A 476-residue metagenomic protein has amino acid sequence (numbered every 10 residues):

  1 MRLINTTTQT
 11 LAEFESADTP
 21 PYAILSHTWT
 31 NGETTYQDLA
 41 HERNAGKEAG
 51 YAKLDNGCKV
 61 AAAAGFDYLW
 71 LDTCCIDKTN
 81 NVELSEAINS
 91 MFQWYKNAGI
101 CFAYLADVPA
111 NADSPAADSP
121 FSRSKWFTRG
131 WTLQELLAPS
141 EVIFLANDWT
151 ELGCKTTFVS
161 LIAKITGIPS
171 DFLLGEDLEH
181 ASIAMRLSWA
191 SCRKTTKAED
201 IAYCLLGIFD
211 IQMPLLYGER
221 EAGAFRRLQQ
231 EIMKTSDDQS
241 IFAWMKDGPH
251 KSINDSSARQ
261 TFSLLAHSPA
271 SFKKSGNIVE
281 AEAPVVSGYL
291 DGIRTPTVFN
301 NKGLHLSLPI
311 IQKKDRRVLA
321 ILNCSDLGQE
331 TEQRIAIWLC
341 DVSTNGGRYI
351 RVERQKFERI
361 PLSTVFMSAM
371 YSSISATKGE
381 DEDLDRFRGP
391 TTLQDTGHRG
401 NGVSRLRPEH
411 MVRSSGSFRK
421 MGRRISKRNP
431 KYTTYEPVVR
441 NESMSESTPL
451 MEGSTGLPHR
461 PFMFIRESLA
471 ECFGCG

Functional and structural regions predicted by a protein language model:
M1-D18, H27-A64, T79-V82, I88-Q93 (+2 more regions): A structural "flexibility-hinge" signal
I24: Active-/binding-site microenvironments in catalytic and ligand-binding cores
D67-L69, C101: Short acidic/polar active-site loop segments enriched in Thr and Asp
L69-D77: Conserved hydrophobic ligand-interaction patch in extracellular adhesion modules
C74, Y104-A106: Acidic beta-strand-to-loop metal/phosphate-binding motif
